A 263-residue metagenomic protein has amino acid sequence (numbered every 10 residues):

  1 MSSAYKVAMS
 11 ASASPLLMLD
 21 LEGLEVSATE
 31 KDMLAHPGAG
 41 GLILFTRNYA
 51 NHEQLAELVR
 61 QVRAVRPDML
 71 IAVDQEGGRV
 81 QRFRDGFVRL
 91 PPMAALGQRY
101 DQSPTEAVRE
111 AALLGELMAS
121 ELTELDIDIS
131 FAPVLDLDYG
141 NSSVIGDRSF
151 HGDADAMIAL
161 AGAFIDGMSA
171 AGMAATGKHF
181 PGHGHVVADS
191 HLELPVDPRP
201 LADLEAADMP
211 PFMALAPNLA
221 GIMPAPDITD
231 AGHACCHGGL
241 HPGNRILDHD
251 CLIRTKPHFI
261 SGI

Functional and structural regions predicted by a protein language model:
M1-A4, K256-H258: N-terminal amphipathic/basic-hydrophobic helices that include classical n-h-c signal peptides and signal-anchor
S2-V26: Boundary/entry segment of secreted carbohydrate-active catalytic domains
Y5-K6, L34, V186-V187: Short, flexible segments with low predicted structural confidence
A8-S10, D32-A35, V62, L70: Short secondary-structure boundary/capping segments within folded domains
L19-D20, V26, R47-P67, I71 (+2 more regions): Second-shell residues forming the walls of enzyme active-site clefts
E22-A35, E110-E121, A207-F212: Short, acidic/polar
T29-A39, F45-R47, A175: N-terminal/domain-start segments enriched in small and hydrophobic, helix-friendly residues, covering either
G38-M157, H185-D197, A225-A231, F259-I263: Enzymes and membrane/adaptor proteins characterized by extended Gly/Ser/Thr/Asp/Glu-rich, aromatic-dotted
